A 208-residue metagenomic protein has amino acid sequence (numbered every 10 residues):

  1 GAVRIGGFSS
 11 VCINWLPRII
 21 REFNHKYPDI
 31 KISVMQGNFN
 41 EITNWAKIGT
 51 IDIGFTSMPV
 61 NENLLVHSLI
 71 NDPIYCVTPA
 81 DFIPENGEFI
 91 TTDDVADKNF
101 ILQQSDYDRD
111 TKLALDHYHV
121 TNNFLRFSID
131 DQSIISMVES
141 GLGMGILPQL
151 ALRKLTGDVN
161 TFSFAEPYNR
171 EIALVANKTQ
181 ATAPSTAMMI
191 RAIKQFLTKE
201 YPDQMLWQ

Functional and structural regions predicted by a protein language model:
G1-E62, F127-S128: Central regulatory/effector-binding core of bacterial HTH transcription factors
G1-G6, G54, V77, I101 (+2 more regions): Short, well-ordered beta-strand segments
V11, W15, F162-W207: A late-sequence structural motif
E22, N44-W45, S68, T91-D94 (+2 more regions): Well-formed, non-transmembrane alpha-helical positions, independent of function
N38-T43, K47-I51, S57, D106-N160: Hydrophobic hinge/microswitch elements
E62-S68, D72-P73, G87, S133-Q180 (+1 more regions): Beta-alpha-beta core module
L64-F100, P184: Flexible hinge/capping segments at coil-to-helix
P84, K98-V120, T182-I190, L197-W207: Secondary-structure junction motif
